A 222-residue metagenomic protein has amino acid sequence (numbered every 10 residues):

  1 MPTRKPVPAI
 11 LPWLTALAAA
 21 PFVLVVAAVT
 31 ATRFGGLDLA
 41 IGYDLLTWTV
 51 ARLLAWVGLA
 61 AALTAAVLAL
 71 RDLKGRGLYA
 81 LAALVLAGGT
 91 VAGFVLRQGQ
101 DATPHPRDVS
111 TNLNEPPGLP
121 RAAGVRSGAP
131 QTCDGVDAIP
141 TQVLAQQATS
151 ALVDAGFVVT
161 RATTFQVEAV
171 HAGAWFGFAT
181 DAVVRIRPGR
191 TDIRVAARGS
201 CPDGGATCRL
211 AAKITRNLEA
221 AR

Functional and structural regions predicted by a protein language model:
M1-L37: Membrane-anchoring/interfacial helices and their immediately flanking loops in integral membrane proteins
V7-L17, L73-G88: Interfacial segments of alpha-helical transmembrane regions
P21, G58-A61: Hydrophobic residues within membrane-embedded alpha-helical segments of Major Facilitator Superfamily
T30-A55, A62-Y79, G88-R222: Ser/Thr-rich, low-complexity intrinsically disordered terminal regions
